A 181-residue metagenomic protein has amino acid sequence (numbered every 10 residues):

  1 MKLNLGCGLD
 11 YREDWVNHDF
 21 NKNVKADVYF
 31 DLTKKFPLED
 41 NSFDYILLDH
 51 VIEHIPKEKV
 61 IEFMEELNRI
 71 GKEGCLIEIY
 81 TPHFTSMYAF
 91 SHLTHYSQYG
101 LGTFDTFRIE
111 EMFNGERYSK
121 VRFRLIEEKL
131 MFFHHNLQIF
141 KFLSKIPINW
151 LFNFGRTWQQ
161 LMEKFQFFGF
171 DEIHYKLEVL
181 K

Functional and structural regions predicted by a protein language model:
K2-T85: Conserved SAM-binding loop
E58-E62, E66, K72, L76-K181: S-adenosyl-L-methionine-dependent methyltransferase catalytic module, highlighting the catalytic core
